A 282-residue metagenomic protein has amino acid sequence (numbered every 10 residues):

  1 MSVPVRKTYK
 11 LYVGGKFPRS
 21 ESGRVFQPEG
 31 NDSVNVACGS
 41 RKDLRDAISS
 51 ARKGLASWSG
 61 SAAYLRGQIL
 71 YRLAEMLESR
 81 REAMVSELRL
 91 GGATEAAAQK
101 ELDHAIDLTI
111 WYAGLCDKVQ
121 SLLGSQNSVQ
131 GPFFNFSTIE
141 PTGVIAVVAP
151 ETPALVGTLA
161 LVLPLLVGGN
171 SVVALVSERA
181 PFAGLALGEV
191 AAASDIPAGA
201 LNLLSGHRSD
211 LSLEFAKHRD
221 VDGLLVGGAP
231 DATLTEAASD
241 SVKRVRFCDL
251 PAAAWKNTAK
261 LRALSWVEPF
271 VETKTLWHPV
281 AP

Functional and structural regions predicted by a protein language model:
M1-L90, A263, E268, W277-A281: Short, structured beta/alpha segment
N31-S33, R66, G169, L201 (+1 more regions): Residue-level signal for inorganic ion chemistry
G39, K100-H104, E178-F182, G206-H207 (+1 more regions): Short beta->alpha linker loops
R45-S49, S57, G67, Y71-E82 (+2 more regions): Long amphipathic alpha-helix in the N-terminal Rossmann-like dinucleotide-binding domain of NAD(P)-dependent
R66, L88, T109, I145 (+1 more regions): Conserved hydrophobic/aromatic pocket- or pore-lining residues that grip, position, or stack substrates in active sites
S86-E101, L250-K256: Flexible, acidic loop-helix segments that line cofactor/substrate-binding pockets
G114-P197: Conserved small-residue-rich beta-alpha loop and adjacent elements that most often cradle the phosphate/pyrophosphate
V119, V129-P132, I139, G143-A146 (+1 more regions): Conserved NAD(P)+-binding/catalytic subdomain of aldehyde/semialdehyde dehydrogenases
